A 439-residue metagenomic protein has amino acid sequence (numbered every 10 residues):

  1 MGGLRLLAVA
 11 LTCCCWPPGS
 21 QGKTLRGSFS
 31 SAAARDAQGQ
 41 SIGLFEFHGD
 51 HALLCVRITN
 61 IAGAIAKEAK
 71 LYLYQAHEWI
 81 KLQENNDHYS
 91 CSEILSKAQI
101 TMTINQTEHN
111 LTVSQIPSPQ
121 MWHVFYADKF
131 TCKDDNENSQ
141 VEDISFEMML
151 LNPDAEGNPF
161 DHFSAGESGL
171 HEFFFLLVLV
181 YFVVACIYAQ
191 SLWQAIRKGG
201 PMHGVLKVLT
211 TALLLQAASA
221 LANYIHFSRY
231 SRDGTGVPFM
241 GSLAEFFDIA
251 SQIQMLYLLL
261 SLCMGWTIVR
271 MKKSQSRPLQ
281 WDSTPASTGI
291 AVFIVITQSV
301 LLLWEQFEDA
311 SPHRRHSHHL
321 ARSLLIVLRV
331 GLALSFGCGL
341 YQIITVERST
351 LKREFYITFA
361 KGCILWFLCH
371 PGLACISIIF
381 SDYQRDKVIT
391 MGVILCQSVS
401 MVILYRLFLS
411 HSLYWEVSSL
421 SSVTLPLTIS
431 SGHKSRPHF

Functional and structural regions predicted by a protein language model:
M1, L11, P17-S31, H88-Y89 (+6 more regions): A broad "ordered helical/assembly scaffold" signature
G2-K207: Acidic, Ser/Thr/Pro
R5, A10, A34, Q38 (+23 more regions): An almost-null, non-specific background feature that weakly reflects generic protein context rather than any particular
F29-D36, I100, A165, R197 (+5 more regions): Alpha-helical context
Y72-Y74, Y89, Y126, Y181 (+8 more regions): Sequence-level detector for tyrosine residue identity
L150-V292, I296: Hydrophobic alpha-helical transmembrane segments corresponding to the first two to three helices of multi-pass helical
D233-F439: Generic detector of multi-pass transmembrane helix bundles and their immediately adjacent loops in polytopic membrane
